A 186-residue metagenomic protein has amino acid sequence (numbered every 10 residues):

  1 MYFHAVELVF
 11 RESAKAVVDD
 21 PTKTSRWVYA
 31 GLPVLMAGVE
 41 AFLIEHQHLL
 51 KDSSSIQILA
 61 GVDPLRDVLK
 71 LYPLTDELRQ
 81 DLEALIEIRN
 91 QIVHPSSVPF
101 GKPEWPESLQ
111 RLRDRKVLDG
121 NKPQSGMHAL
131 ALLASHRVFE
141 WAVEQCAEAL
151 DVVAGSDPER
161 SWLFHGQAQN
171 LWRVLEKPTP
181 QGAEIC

Functional and structural regions predicted by a protein language model:
M1-L8, P64-D67, D81: Exposed alpha-helical structural elements
M1-W27, N170-I185: Charged alpha-helical initiation segments
V6-V9, S13, G31, L35-F42 (+3 more regions): Amphipathic alpha-helices that form helix-helix packing interfaces
L8-V17, L49, S96-P106: Short regulatory "switch" loops immediately downstream of catalytic or recognition motifs within protein catalytic
K15-D19, R66-L71: Short, charged/polar, low-complexity loop and linker segments that flank or interrupt alpha-helical bundles
V18-P33, D76-E83, L133: Short, solvent-exposed segments of well-ordered alpha helices
Y29-D63: Short, contiguous, well-structured surface segments enriched in hydrophobic/aromatic residues
K70-A84, I88-G166, W172, E184-I185: Charge-enriched, short contiguous segments at helix-coil
